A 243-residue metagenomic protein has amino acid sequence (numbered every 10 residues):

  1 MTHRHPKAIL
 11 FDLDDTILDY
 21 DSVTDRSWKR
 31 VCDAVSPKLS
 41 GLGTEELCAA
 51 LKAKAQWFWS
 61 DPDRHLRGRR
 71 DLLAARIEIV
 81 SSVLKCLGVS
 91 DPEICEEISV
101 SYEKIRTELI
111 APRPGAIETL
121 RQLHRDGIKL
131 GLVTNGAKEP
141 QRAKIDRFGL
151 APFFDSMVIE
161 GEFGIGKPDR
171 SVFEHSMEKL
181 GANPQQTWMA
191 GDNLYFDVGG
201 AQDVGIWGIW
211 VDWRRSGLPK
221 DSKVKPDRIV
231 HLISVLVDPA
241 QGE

Functional and structural regions predicted by a protein language model:
M1-I9, D21-S22, I117, R121-R125 (+1 more regions): Asp-based, Mg2+/Mn2+-dependent phosphohydrolase catalytic module
H3-P114: N-terminal helical cap/lid subdomain that shapes the substrate entry/recognition surface in HAD-like hydrolases
R30-A34, K38, T119-I128: A short, Lys/Arg-enriched amphipathic alpha-helix followed by its capping loop at the start of a domain
G68-R69, T107-E108, L130, G161 (+1 more regions): A generic structural signal for short
